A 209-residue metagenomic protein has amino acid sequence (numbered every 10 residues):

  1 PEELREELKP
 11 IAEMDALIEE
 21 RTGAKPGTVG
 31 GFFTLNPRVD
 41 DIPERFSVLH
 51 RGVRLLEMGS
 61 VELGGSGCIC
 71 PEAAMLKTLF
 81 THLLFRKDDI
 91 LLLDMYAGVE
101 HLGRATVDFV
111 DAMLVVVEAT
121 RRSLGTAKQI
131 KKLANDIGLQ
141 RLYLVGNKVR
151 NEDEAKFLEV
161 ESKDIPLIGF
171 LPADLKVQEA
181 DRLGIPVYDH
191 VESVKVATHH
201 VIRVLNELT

Functional and structural regions predicted by a protein language model:
P1-R51: N-terminal phosphate/diphosphate-binding loop that engages ATP/GTP or pyrophosphate donors across diverse enzyme folds
G30-F46, R54-L93: Cytosolic-facing regulatory segments adjacent to core modules
V39, I69, V191-T198: Generic structural signal for well-ordered, non-membrane alpha-helical segments in soluble metabolic enzymes
G64, Q178-D181: A short acidic, helix-capping loop that chelates divalent metal ions and anchors anionic groups
P71-F170, Q178-E179: Conserved catalytic-core segment of NTP-binding enzymes
D181-V194: C-terminal boundary of histidine-terminating zinc-finger modules
A197-L208: C-terminal alpha-helix
